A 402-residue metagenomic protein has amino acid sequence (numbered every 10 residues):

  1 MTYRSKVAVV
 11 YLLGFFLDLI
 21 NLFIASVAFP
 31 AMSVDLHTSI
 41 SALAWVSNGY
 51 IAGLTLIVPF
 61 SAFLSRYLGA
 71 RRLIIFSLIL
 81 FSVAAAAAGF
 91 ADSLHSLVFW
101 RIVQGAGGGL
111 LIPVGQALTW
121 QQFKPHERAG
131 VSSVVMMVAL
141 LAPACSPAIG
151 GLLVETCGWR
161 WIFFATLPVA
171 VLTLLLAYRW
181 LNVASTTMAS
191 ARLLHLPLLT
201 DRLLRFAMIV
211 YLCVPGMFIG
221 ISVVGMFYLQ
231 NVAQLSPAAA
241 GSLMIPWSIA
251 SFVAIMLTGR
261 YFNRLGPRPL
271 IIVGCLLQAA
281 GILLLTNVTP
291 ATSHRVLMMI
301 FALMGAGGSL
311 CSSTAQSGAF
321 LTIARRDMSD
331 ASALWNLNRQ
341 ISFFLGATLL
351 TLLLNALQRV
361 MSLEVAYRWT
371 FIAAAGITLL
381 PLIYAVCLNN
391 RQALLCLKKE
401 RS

Functional and structural regions predicted by a protein language model:
S5-I20, A25-V27, L36-Y50, T55 (+5 more regions): 12-transmembrane solute porter fold
L56-H95: Conserved MFS/SLC helix-loop-helix module at the cytosolic interface between two early adjacent transmembrane helices
L80-A87, H95-Q104, R295-L303: Paired small-residue
A84-G89, Q104, A177, L284-V288 (+2 more regions): MFS-fold secondary transporters
I102-V138: Cytoplasmic helix-loop-helix junction between adjacent transmembrane helices in 12-TM secondary transporters
G130-S146, N338-A347: Glycine-rich segments within core transmembrane alpha-helices of 12-TM secondary carriers
V135-A177, S190: Helix-loop-helix hairpin linking two adjacent transmembrane segments in secondary transporters
L167-A189, P381-N389: C-terminal membrane-cytosol helix-exit motif in multi-pass small-molecule transporters
